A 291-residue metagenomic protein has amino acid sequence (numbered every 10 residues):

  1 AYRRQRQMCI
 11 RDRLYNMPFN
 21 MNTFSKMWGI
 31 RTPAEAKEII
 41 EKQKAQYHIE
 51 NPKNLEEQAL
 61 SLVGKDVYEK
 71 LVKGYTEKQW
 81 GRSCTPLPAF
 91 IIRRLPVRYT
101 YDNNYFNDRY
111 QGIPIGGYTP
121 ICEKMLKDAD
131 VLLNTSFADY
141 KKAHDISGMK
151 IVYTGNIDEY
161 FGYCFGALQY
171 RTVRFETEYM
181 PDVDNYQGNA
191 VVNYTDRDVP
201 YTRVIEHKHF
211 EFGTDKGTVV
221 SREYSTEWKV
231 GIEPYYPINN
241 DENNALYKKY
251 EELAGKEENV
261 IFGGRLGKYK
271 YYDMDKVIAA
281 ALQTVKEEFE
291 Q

Functional and structural regions predicted by a protein language model:
A1-I10: Single conserved hydrophobic/aromatic residue that forms the stacking wall/gate of nucleotide- or nucleobase-binding
M8-C9, V131, V204: Generic preference for hydrophobic
R13, M21-M149, D158: Active-site/ligand-binding neighborhood in enzyme catalytic cores
L14-P18, L266: Secondary-structure transition motif
P18-A34, K208, D215-T218, E223: Conserved, surface-exposed functional patches that form binding/active-site neighborhoods
N134-S136, H207, G263: Conserved beta-strand termini and adjacent loop/short-helix elements that scaffold enzyme active sites in alpha/beta
A138-L253: Mid-domain catalytic core of redox enzymes that form a hydrophobic substrate pocket/lid adjacent to a catalytic redox
E233-Q291: C-terminal catalytic lobe of FAD-dependent flavoproteins
